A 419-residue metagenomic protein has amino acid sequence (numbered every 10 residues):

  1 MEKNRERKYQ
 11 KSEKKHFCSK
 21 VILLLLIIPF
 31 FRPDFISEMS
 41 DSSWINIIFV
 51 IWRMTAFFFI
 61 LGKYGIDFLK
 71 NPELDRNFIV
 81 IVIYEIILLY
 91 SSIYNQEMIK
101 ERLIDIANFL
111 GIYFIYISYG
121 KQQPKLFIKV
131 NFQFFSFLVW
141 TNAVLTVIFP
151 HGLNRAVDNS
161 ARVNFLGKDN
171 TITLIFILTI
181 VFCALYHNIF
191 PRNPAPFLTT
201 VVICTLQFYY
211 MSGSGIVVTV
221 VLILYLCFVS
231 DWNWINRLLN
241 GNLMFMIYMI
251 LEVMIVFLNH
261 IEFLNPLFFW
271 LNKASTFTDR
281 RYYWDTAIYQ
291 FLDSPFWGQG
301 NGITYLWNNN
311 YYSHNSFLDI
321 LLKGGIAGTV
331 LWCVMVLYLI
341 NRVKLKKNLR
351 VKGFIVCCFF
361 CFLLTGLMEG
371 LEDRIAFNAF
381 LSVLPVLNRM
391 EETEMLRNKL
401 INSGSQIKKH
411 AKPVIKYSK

Functional and structural regions predicted by a protein language model:
E2-Y64, Y84-S92, N142-H151, F362: N-terminal signal-anchor transmembrane segment
K14, Y64-F78, L185-F197, W234-L243 (+1 more regions): Membrane-interface helix-loop-helix junctions at transmembrane boundaries of multi-pass membrane enzymes, predominantly
V21-I28, V343-E369, V383-N388: Loop-to-helix entry and N-terminal half of a specific, functionally important transmembrane alpha helix in multi-pass
F35, F268-A327: Long extracytoplasmic/lumenal interhelical loops at the membrane interface of multi-pass membrane proteins
S42, W234-G241, L251-D285, Y305-N308: Flexible juxtamembrane loops connecting transmembrane helices in multi-pass membrane enzymes that build or modify
F49, R76-I87, Q96-G120, F134: Aromatic-anchored transmembrane helix interface
L126-L153, L166-V229: Alpha-helical transmembrane segments of multi-pass inner-membrane proteins
I180-V181, F354-L363, E372-K419: Transmembrane alpha-helices of multi-pass inner-membrane enzymes
